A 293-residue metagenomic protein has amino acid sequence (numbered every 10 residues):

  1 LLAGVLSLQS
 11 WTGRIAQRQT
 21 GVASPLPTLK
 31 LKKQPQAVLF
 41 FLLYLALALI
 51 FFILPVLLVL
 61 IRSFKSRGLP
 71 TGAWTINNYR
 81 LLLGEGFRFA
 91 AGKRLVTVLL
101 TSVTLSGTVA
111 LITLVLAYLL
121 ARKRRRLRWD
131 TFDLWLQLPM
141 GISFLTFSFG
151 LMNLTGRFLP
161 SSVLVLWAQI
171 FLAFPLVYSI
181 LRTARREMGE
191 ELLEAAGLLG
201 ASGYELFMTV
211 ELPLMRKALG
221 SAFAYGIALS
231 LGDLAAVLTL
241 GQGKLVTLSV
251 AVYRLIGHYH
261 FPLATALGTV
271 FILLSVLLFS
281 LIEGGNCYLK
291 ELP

Functional and structural regions predicted by a protein language model:
L1-S10, Q36-R67, E85-R186, G203 (+4 more regions): Membrane-water interface segments at the C-terminal ends of transmembrane alpha-helices in multi-pass inner-membrane
L8-F41: Alpha-helical transmembrane segments of integral membrane proteins
Q17-L29, A201, G285-P293: Short cytosolic juxtamembrane segments of multi-pass membrane proteins
Q17-P25, S66-W74, L234-F261: Glycine-rich helix-loop "coupling/hinge" segments at transmembrane-helix boundaries in multipass transporters
W74-R88: A short amphipathic helical element positioned immediately N-terminal to and/or at the very start of a transmembrane
M188-L192: Short glycine/proline-centered loop/turn elements that form peptide/ligand docking sites
A195-G197: The alpha-helix within a helix-turn-helix
